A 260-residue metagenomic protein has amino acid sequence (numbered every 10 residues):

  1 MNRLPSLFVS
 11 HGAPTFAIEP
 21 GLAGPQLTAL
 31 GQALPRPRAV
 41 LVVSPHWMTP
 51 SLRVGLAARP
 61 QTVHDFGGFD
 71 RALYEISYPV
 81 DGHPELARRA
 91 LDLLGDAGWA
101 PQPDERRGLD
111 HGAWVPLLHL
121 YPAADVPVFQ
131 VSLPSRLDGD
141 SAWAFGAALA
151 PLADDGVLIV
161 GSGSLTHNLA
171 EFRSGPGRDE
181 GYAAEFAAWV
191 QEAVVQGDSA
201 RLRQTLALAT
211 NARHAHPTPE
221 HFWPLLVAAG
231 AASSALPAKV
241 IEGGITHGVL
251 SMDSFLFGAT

Functional and structural regions predicted by a protein language model:
M1-P101: A short aromatic-anchored loop/beta-hairpin motif
P5-V9, A39-S44, V131, L152-L165 (+1 more regions): Beta-strand elements within well-structured catalytic alpha/beta cores of enzymes that handle phosphate/sulfate esters
L7-F8, D65-A72, Y121-F129, R203-Q204: Short, basic/glycine-rich phosphate-binding loops at helix/coil junctions that contact nucleotide phosphates
P14-F16, M48-P50, D138, H167 (+1 more regions): Short, acidic Gly/Pro/Ser/Thr-rich loop/turn segments
A23-T28, E75-I76, R107-V115, A142-F145: Short acidic (Asp/Glu) patches
L73-D81, P103, S132-G139, A212: Flexible, glycine/proline-enriched loop segments at strand-loop-helix junctions that form or flank small-ligand binding
A87-S141: Internal, conserved structured core segments that host functional sites
D92, D96, V126-P127, L137 (+3 more regions): Surface-exposed, charge/polar-rich loops and edge strands
